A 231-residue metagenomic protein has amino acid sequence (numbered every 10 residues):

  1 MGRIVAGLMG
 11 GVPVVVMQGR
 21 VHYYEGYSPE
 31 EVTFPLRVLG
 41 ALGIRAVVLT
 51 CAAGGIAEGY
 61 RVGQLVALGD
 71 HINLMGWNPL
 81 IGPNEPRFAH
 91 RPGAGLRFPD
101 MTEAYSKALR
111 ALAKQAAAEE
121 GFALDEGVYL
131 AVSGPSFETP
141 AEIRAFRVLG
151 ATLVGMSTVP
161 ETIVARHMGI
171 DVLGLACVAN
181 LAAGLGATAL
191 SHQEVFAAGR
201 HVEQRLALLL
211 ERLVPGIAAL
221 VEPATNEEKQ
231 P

Functional and structural regions predicted by a protein language model:
M1-M101: Metabolite-binding pocket within alpha/beta catalytic cores that recognizes anionic/polar moieties
V16-Q18, V47-C51, A67, L124-L130 (+2 more regions): General beta-strand structural signal in soluble alpha/beta enzymes
G40-G43, R147, R166: Non-catalytic positions within long, well-ordered alpha-helices that form the structural scaffold/packing of enzyme
P92-S106, A131-S133, I143, G199-L213 (+1 more regions): Polyanion-binding loop/helix "lid" in catalytic or ligand-binding cores
D100-R147: Active-site rim beta-loop-alpha module in soluble metabolic enzymes
M156-E194: Zn-dependent metallopeptidase/amidohydrolase metal-coordination segment
A183-P231: His/Asp/Glu-rich mid-to-C-terminal helical/loop segments that flank catalytic regions of hydrolases
